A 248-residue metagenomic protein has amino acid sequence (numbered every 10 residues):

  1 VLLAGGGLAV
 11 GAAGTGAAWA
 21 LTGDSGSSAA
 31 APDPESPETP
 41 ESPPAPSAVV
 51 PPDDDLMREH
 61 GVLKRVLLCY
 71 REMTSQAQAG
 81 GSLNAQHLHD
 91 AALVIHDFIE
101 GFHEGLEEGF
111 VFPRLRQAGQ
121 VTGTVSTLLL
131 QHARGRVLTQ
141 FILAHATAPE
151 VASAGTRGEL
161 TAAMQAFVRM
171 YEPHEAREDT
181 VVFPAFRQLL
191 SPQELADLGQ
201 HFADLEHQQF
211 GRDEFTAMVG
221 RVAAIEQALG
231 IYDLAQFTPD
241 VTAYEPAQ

Functional and structural regions predicted by a protein language model:
V1-Q248: Small-residue-biased structural context
